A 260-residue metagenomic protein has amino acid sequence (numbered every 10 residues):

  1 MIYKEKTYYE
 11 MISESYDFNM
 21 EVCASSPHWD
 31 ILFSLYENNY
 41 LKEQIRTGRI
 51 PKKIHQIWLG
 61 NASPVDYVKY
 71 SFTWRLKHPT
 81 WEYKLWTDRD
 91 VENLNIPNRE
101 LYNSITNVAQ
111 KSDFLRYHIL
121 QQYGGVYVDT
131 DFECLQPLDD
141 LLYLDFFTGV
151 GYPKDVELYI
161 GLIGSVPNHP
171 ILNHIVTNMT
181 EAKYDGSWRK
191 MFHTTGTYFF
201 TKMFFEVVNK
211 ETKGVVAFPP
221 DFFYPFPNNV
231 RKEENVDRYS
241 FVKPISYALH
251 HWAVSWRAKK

Functional and structural regions predicted by a protein language model:
M1-S112, T130-K260: Glycosyltransferase-associated regions of secretory-pathway enzymes, highlighting luminal stem/catalytic domains
D113-G125: Small-residue hinge/turn detector
